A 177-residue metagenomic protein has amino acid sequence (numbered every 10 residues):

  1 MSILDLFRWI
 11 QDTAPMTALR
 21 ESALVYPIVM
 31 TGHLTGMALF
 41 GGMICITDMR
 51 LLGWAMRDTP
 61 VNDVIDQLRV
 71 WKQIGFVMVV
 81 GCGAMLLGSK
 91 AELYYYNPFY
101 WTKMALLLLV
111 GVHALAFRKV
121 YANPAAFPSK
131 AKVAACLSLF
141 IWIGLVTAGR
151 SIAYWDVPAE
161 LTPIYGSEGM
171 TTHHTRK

Functional and structural regions predicted by a protein language model:
M1-K177: Polytopic transmembrane helical bundles with strong interfacial aromatic enrichment
